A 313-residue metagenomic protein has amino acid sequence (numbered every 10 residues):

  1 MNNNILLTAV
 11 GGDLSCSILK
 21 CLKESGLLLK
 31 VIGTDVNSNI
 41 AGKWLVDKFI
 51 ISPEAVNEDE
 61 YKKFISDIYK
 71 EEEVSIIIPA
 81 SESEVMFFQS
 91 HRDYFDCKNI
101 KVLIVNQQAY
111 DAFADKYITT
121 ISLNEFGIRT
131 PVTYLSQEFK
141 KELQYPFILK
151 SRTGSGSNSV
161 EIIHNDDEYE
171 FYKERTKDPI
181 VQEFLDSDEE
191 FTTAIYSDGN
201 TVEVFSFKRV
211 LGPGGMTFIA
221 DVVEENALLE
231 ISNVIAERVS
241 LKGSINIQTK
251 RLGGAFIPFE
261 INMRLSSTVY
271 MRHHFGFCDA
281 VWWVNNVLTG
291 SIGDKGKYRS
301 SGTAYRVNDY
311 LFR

Functional and structural regions predicted by a protein language model:
M1-L103: ATP-binding N-terminal substructure of ATP-dependent carboxylate-amine bond-forming enzymes
N2-L6, P146, T192: Residues that mark the start of a beta-strand
A109-D188, S197-N200, N226: Active-site nucleotide/adenylate-binding loops and adjacent lid/helix of ATP-dependent enzymes
E183-E190, A194-S244, R251, N262-T289 (+1 more regions): ATP-dependent carboxylate/phosphate-activation module, predominantly the ATP-grasp catalytic core and closely related
A255-F256: Conserved protein kinase catalytic/activation segment
W282-R313: Peripheral (often C-terminal) accessory segments that flank ATP-dependent C-N-forming ligase machineries
